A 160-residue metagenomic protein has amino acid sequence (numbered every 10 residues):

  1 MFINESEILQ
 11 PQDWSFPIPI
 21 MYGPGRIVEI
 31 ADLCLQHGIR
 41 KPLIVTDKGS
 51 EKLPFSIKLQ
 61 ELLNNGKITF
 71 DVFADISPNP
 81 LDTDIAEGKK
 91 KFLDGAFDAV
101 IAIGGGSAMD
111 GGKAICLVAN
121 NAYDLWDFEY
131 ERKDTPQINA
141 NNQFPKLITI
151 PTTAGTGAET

Functional and structural regions predicted by a protein language model:
M1-A99: ATP/NTP phosphate-donor binding region
T83-T160: Glycine/threonine-rich beta-strand-loop-alpha-helix active-site module that forms ligand/phosphate-binding
